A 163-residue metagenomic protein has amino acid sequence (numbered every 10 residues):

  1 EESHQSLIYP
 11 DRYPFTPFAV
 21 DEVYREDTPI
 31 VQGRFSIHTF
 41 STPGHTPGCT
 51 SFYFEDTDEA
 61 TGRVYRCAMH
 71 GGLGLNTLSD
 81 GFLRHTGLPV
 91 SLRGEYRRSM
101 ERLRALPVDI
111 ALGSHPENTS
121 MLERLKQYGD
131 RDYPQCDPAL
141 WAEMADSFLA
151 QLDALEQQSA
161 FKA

Functional and structural regions predicted by a protein language model:
E1-P47, L83-P107: Metallo-beta-lactamase
E1-S3, E55, R124: Residue-level signal for well-ordered alpha-helical positions
F35, T42, E55-T57, G72-G74 (+1 more regions): Histidine- and/or cysteine-centered catalytic micro-motif in compact active-site loops
F35, Y65-A68, I110: Structural motif
F40-C49, L112-T119: Histidine-centered catalytic micro-motifs
S51-T77: Conserved beta-strand hairpin/beta-sheet module of binuclear metal-dependent hydrolase folds, prominently
T61, L73-A163: Accessory terminal helices/loops
